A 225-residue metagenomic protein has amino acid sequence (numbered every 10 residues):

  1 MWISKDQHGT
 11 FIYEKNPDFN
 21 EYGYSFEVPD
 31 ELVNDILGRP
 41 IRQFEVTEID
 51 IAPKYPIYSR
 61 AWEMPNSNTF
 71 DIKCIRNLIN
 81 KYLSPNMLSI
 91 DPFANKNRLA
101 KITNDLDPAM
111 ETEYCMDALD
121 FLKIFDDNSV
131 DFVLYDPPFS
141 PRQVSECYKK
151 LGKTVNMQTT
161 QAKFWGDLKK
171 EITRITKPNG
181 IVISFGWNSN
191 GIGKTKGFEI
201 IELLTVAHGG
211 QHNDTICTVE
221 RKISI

Functional and structural regions predicted by a protein language model:
W2, D6-L99, Q211-N213: S-adenosyl-L-methionine
M87-L122: SAM cofactor-binding core of SAM-dependent methyltransferases, primarily the Rossmann-like beta-alpha-beta module
N95, F139-S140, N188-G191, H208: Short "lid" loop at the C-terminus of a central beta-strand within the Rossmann-like core of SAM-dependent
K123-L134: A short acidic, Gly/Pro-enriched loop at the edge of an enzyme's catalytic core that lines a small-molecule cofactor
L134-S145, Q158-T159: A short SAM/SAH-binding and catalytic strip from SAM-dependent methyltransferases
G152-V155, T159-P178: A short glycine-rich, Lys/Arg-flanked "PGG" loop and its adjoining helix->strand segment in the class I
G180-G186: Conserved beta-strand signature within the Rossmann-like core of class I S-adenosyl-L-methionine
G191-I225: Class I S-adenosyl-L-methionine
